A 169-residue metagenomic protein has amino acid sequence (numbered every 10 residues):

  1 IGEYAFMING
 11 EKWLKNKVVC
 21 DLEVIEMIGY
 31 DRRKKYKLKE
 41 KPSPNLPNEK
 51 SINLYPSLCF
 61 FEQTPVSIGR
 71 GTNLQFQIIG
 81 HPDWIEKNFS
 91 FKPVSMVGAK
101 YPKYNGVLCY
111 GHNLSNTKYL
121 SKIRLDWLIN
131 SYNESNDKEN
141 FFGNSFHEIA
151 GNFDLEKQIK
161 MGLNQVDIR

Functional and structural regions predicted by a protein language model:
I1-S57: Conserved anion/nucleotide-ligand pocket segment
E3, E11, E23-E26, E40 (+7 more regions): Glutamate identity and glutamate-enriched acidic tracts
E3-Y4, N53-V66, S135, F141-F142 (+1 more regions): Hydrophobic transmembrane alpha-helix bundles
K17-V19, N73, C109: Extracytoplasmic
D31, T64, K118: Solvent-exposed, flexible loop/coil residues
R32-R33, R70, R124, R169: Arginine residue identity/basic-tract feature
Y36-Q77, P93, V97, N105: Active-site loop ensemble at the mouth of alpha/beta enzyme cores that anchors a bound cofactor
Q75-R169: Conserved functional hotspot residues or short segments at active or partner-binding sites across diverse domains
